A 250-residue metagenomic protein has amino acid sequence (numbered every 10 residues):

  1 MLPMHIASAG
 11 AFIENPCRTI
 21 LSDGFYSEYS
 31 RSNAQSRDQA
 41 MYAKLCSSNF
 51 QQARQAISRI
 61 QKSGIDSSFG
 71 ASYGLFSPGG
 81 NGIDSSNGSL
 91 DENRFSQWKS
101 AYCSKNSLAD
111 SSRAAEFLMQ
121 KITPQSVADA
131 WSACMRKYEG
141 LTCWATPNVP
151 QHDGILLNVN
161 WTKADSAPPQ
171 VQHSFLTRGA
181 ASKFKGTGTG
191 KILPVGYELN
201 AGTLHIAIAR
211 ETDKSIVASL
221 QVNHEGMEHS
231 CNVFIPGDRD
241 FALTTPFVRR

Functional and structural regions predicted by a protein language model:
M4-S8: N-terminal signal peptide c-region/cleavage motif recognized by signal peptidases
A9-V149: Membrane-permeabilization and membrane-interfacing ectodomains
R59-S63, S72, V149-D153, N200 (+1 more regions): Solvent-exposed loop and beta-edge segments used for protein-protein assembly and interaction
S77, S166-P169, M227-S230: Short, surface-exposed beta-strand/loop "edge" segments at domain boundaries and coil↔beta transitions
Y102, S112-I122, G154-N160, A181 (+3 more regions): Extracellular/cell-surface secretome signature
A145, D153-A167, H173-F175, I208: Aromatic/hydrophobic beta-strand junction motif of beta-rich domains
D165-V195, A218-H224: Extended low-complexity, serine/threonine- and proline-enriched intrinsically disordered segments
L193-V195, L199-R249: Short, aromatic- and glycine-rich surface loops/edge beta-strands on solvent-exposed regions
